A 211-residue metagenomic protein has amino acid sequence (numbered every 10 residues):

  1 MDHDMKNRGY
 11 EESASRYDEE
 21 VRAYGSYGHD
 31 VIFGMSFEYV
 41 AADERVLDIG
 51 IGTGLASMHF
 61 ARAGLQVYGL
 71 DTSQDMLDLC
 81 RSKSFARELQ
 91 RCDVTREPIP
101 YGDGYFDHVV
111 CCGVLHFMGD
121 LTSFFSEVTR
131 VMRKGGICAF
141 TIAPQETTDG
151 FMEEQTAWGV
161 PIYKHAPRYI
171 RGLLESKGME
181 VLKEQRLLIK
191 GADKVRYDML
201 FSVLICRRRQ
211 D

Functional and structural regions predicted by a protein language model:
M1-A41, H59, L79, E146-T147 (+1 more regions): Conserved class I S-adenosyl-L-methionine
L47, T53-E97: Class I SAM-dependent methyltransferase SAM/SAH-binding core
E97-D103: Short conserved loop adjoining the S-adenosyl-L-methionine
V110: A conserved beta-strand element that flanks and buttresses the S-adenosyl-L-methionine
T122-K134: A short glycine-rich, Lys/Arg-flanked "PGG" loop and its adjoining helix->strand segment in the class I
G136-I142: Conserved beta-strand signature within the Rossmann-like core of class I S-adenosyl-L-methionine
A143-P161: Short, glycine-/aromatic-enriched active-site segment of Class I SAM-dependent methyltransferases
I162-G178: Short alpha-helix
